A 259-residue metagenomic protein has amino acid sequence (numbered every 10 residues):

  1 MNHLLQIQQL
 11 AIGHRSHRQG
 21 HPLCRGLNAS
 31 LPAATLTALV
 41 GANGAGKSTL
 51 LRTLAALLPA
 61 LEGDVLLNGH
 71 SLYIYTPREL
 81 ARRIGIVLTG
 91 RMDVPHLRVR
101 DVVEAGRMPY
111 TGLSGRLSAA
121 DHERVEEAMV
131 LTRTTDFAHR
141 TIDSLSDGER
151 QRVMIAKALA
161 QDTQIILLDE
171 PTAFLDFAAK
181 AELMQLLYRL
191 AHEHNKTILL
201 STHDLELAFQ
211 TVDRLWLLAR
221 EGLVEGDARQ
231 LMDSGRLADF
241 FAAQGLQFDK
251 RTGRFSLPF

Functional and structural regions predicted by a protein language model:
V40-A42: The feature captures the beta-strand-to-loop junction immediately N-terminal to the Walker
A55: Helix-to-loop junction immediately C-terminal to a conserved catalytic motif
G63-S71, L80: Conserved ABC transporter NBD signature motif
E104, A119-F137: Conserved ABC ATPase "signature" region
R116, T141-L145: Conserved ABC ATPase signature
I166-D169: Catalytic Walker B motif of ABC-type/P-loop ATPase nucleotide-binding domains
F241-F259: ABC ATPase nucleotide-binding domains
